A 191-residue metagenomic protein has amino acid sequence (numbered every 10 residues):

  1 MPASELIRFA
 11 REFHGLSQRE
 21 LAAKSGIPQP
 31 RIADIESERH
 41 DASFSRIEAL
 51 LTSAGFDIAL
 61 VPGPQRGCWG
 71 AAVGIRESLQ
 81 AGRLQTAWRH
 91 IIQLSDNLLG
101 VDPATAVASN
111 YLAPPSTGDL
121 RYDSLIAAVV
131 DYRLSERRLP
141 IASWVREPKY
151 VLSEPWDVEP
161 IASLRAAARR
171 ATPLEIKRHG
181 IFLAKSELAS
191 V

Functional and structural regions predicted by a protein language model:
M1, R11-F13, D41: Short amphipathic helical patch at the helix-1/turn junction of helix-turn-helix
E5-L21, A49: Short basic helix-loop element that most often maps to the first helix and adjoining turn of HTH DNA-binding modules
L16, I27, F56: Short glycine/serine/threonine/alanine-rich loop segments
A23-D41: Recognition helix of helix-turn-helix/homeodomain-like DNA-binding domains that insert into the DNA major groove
F44-V61: DNA major-groove recognition helix of helix-turn-helix/homeodomain DNA-binding modules
P64-A128: Helix-turn-helix/homeodomain-like alpha-helical modules used for DNA recognition and transcription-factor dimerization
S116-V191: Charged, low-complexity intrinsically disordered regulatory/assembly segments
